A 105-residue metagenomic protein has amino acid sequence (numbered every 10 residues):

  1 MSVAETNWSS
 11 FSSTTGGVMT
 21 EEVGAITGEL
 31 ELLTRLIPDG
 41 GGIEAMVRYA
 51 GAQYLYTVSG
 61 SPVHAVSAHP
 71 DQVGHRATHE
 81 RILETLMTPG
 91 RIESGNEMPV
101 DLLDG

Functional and structural regions predicted by a protein language model:
M1-R35: Negatively charged, low-complexity tracts enriched in Asp/Glu with abundant Ser/Thr
S2, S9-S13, S59-S61, S67 (+1 more regions): Generic serine detector
T20-V23, E31, T57-S59, P70 (+2 more regions): Generic alpha-helix signal with a bias toward terminal, lower-confidence helices and secondary-structure junctions
T27-I43, A52, R81, R91 (+1 more regions): A structural signal for beta-rich interaction modules in eukaryotic proteins
I43-P70: Intrinsically disordered, low-complexity regulatory segments enriched in Ser/Thr/Pro and charged residues
V63-G105: Mixed-charge, Lys/Arg-enriched low-complexity segments
